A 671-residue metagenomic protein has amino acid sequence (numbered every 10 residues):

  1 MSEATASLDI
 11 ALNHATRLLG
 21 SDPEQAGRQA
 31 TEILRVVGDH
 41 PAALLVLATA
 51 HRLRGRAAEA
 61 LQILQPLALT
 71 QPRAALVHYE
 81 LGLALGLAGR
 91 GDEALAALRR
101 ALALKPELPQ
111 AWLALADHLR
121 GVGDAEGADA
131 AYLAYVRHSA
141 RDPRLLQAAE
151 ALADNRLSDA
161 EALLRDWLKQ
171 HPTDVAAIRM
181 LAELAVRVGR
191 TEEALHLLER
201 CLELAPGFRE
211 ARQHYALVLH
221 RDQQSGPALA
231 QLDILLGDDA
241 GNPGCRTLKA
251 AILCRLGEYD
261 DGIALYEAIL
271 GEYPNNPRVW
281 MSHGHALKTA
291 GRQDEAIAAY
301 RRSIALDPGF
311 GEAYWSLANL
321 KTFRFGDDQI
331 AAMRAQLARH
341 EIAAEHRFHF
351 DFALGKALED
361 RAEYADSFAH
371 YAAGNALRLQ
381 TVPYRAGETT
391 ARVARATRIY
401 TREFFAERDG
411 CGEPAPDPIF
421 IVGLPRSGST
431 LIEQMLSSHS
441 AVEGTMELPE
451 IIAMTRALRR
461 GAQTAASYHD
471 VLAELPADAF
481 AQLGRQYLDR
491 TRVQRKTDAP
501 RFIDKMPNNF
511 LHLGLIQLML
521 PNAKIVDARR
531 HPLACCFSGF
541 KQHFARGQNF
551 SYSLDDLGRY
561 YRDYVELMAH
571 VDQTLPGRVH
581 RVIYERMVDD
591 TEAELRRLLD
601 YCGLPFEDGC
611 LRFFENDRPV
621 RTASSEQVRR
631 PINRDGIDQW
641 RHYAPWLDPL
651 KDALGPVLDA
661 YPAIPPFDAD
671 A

Functional and structural regions predicted by a protein language model:
D9, A42, L76, Q110 (+7 more regions): Start-of-helix register in tetratricopeptide repeats
G20, L53, L87, G121 (+7 more regions): Register position in tetratricopeptide repeats
V36, T70-Q71, L104, R137-H138 (+7 more regions): Structural marker of alpha-solenoid helical repeat scaffolds
A290, R302, T445, P449-F480 (+2 more regions): PAPS-dependent sulfotransferase catalytic domain
